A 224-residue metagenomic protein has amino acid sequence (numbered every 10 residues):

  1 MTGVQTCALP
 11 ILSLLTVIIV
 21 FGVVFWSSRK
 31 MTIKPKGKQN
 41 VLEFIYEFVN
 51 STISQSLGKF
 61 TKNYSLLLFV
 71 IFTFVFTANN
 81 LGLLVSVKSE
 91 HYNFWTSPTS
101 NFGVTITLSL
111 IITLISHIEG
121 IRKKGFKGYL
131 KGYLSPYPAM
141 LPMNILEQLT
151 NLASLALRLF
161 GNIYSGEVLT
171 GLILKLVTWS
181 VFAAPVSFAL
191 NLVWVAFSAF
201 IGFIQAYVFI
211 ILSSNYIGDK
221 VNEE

Functional and structural regions predicted by a protein language model:
M1-G3: Short, exposed "boundary/linker" segments that immediately precede the start of a downstream structural module
T6-E224: Selective transmembrane helix interface/packing segments
